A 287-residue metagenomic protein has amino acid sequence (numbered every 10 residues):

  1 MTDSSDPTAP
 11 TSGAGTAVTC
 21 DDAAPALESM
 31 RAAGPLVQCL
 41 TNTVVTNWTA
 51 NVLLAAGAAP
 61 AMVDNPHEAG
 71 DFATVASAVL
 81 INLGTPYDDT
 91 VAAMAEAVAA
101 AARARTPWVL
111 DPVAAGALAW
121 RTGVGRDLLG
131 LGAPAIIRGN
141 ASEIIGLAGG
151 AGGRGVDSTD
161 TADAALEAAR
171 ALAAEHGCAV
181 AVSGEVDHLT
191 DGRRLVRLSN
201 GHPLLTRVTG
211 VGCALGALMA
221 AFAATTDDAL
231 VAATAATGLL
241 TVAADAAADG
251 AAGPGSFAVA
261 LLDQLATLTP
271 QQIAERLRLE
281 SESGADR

Functional and structural regions predicted by a protein language model:
M1-A59: Glycine-rich phosphate/adenosyl-contacting loop at the front of the ribokinase-like
D21, V242-R287: Charged C-terminal helix
V52, A56-A104: Active-site cofactor/substrate anionic-group-binding motifs, chiefly glycine- and Lys/Arg-rich phosphate-binding loops
N82, D89-G139: Glycine/small-residue-rich loop that forms an oxyanion/phosphate-binding "nest" at active or ligand-binding sites
A119-L195: Conserved phosphate/ATP/ADP-binding segment of small-molecule kinases
G146, R207-L239: Short, small-residue alpha-helix embedded
L166, L198-T209: Short pre-catalytic strand/loop immediately N-terminal to key active-site residues, enriched for Gly-Thr
A168-A173, A229-A243, L261-L262: Short, well-structured alpha-helical segments that form the helix of a local strand-helix-strand
